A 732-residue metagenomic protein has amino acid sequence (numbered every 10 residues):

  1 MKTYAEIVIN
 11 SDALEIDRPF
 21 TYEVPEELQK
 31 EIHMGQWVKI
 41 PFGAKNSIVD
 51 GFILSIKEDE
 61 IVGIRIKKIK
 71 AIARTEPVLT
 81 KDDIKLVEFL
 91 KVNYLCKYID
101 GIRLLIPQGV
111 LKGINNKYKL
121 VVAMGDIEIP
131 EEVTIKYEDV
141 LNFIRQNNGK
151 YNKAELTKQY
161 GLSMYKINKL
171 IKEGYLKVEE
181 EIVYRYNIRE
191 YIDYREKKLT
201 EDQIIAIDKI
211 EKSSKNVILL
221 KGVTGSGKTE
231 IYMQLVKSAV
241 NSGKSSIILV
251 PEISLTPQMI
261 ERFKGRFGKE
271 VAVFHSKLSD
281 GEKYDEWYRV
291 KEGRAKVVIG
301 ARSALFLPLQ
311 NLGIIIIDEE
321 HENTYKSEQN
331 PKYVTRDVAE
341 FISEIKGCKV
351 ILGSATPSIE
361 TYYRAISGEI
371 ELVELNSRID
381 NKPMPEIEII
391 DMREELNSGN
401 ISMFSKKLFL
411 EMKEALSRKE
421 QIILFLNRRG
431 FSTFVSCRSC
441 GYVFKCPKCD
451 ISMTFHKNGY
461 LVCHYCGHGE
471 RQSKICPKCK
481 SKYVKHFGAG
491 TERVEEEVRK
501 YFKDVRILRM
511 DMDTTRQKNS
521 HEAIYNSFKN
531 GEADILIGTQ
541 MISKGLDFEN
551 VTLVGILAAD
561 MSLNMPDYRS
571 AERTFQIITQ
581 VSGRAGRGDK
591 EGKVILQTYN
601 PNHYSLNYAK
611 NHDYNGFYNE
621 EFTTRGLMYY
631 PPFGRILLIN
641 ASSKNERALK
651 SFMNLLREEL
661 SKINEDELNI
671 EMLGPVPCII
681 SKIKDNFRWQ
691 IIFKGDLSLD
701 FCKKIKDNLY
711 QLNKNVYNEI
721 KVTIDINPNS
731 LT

Functional and structural regions predicted by a protein language model:
M1-A301, L305-S354, I366-K382, I663 (+1 more regions): Accessory, non-ATPase domains that flank or precede helicase/AAA+ motor cores in DNA-metabolism machines
N10, P25, S642-K644, K694-D696: Solvent-exposed residues in well-ordered beta-strands and their adjoining turns, especially edge/terminal strands
R18-F20, N152, R635-L637, F687-W689: Short amphipathic alpha-helical segments
Y194-T200, I204, K215-K650, I679-S681 (+3 more regions): Inter-lobe coupling/hinge segments of SF2-like helicase ATPases
I507, I663-C678, N718-N727: Short beta-strand elements
R647-S661: Extracytoplasmic/periplasmic
D666-S698, I705-N708: C-terminal structured "cap/appendage" subdomains that terminate the fold
